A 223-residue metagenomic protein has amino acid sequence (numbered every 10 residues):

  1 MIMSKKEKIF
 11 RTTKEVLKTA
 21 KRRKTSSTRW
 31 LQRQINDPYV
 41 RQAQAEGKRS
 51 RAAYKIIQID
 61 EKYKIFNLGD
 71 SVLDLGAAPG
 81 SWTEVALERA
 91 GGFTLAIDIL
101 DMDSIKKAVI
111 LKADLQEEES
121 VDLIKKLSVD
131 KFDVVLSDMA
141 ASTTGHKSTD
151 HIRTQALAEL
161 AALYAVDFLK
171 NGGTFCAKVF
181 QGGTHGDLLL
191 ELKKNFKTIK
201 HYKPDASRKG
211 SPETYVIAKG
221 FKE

Functional and structural regions predicted by a protein language model:
I2-L68: Class I SAM-dependent methyltransferase Rossmann-like catalytic core, especially the SAM/SAH-binding loop
L68-A78: Conserved class I S-adenosyl-L-methionine
D70, G92, G173: Glycine-centered, small-residue-biased loops immediately flanking beta-strands in adenine/cofactor-binding cores
P79-A90: Conserved SAM-binding loop of SAM-dependent methyltransferases across substrates and taxa, primarily the Class I
I97-T144: S-adenosyl-L-methionine
Q155-N171: A short glycine-rich, Lys/Arg-flanked "PGG" loop and its adjoining helix->strand segment in the class I
G172-V179: Conserved beta-strand signature within the Rossmann-like core of class I S-adenosyl-L-methionine
Q181-E223: Class I S-adenosyl-L-methionine
